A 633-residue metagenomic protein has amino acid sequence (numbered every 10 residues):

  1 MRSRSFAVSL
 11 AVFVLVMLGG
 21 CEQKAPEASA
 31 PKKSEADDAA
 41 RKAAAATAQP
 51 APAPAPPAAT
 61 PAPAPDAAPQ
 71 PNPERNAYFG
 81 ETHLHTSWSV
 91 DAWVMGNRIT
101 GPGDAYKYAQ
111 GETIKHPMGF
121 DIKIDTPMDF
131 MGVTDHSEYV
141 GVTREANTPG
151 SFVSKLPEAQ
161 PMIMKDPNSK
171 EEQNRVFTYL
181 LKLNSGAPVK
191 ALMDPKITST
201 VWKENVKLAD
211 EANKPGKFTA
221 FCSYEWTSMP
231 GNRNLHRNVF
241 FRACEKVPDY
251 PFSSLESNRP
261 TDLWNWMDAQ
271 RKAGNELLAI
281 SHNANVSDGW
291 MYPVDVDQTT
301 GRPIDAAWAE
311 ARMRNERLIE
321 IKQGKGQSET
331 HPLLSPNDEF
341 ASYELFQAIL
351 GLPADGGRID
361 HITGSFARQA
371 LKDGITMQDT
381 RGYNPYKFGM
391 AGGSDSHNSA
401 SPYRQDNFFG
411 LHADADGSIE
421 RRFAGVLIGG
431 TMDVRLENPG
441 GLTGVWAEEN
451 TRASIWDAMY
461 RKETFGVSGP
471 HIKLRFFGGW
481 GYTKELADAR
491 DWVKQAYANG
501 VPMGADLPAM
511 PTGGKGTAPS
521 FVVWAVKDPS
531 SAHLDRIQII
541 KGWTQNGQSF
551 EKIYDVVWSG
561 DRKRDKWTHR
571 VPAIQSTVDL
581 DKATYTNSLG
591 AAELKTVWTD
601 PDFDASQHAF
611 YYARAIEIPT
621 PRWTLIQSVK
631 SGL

Functional and structural regions predicted by a protein language model:
M1-L10: Bacterial N-terminal signal peptides that target proteins for export
L18-G20: C-terminal motif of bacterial Sec signal peptides marking the signal peptidase cleavage site
K24, K32, D38-A44, P54-P102 (+10 more regions): C-terminal functional module detector
P157-P188: Aromatic- and acidic-residue-enriched carbohydrate-binding clefts of CAZyme catalytic domains
F240-R242: Long, charge-dense tracts
P251, D262: Acidic, metal/ion-coordinating pockets
